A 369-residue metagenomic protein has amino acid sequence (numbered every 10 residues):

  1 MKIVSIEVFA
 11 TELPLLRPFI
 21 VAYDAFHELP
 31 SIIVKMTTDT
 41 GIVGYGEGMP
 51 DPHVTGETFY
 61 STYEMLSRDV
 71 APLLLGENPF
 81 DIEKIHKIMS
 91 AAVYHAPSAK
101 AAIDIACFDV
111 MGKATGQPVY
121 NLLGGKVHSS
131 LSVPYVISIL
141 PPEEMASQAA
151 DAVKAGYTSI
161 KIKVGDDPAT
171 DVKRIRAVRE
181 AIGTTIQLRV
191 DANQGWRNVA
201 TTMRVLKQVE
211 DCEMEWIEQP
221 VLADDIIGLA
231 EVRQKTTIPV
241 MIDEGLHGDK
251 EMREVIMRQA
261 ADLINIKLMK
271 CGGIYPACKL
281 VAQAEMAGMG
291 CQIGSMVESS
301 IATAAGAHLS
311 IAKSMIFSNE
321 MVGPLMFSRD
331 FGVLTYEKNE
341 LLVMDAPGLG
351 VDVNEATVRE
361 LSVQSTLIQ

Functional and structural regions predicted by a protein language model:
M1-E64, R68, S362, T366-Q369: N-terminal basic, low-complexity leaders that serve as flexible interaction/assembly modules and, when applicable, as
I3, V34, G41, V70 (+10 more regions): Conserved, mostly hydrophobic/aromatic
V4-L15, F26, S31, V297-Q369: Flexible C-terminal active-site loop/helix
S5, T37-A114: Metal- or metallocofactor-binding catalytic centers and their adjacent structured scaffolds across diverse enzyme
G46, L131-I137, I160-I162, L188-A192 (+5 more regions): Hydrophobic faces of well-ordered beta-strands that scaffold small-molecule active sites in alpha/beta enzyme cores
I105-I137: Glycine-rich, aromatic-flanked loop segments that form ligand/cofactor-binding clefts across common enzyme folds
G124-T236: Metal-dependent enolase-superfamily TIM-barrel catalytic cores that perform enediolate-based chemistry
K207, E213, D224-M241, L246-E340: Shared catalytic-loop signature of beta/alpha-barrel
